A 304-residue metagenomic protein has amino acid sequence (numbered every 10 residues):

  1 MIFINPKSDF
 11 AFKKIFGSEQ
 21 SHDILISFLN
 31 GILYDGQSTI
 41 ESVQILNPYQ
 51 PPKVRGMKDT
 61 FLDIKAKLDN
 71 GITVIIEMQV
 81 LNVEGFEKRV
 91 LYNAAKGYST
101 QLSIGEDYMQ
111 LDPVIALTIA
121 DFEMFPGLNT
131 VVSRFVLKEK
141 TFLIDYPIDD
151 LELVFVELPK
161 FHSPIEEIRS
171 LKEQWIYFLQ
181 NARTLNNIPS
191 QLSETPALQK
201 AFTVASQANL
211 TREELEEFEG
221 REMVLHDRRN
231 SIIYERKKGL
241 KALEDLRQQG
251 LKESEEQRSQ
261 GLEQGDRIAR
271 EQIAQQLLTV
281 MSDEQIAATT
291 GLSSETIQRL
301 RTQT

Functional and structural regions predicted by a protein language model:
M1-E213: Conserved single-residue anchors adjacent to enzymatic active/cofactor-binding motifs
V74-Q79, E173, Y177-T304: Short, charged alpha-helical interaction segments and adjacent helix-coil junctions
